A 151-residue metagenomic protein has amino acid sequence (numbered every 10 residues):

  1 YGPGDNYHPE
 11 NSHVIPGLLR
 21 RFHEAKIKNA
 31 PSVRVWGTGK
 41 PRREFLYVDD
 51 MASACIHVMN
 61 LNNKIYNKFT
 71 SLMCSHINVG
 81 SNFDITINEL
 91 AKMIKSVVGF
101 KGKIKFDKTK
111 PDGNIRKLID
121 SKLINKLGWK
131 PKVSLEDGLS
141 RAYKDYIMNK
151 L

Functional and structural regions predicted by a protein language model:
Y1-G17, P41-R42: Flexible, glycine-rich beta-alpha linker
G17-L18, E24-L151: C-terminal substrate-binding subdomain of Rossmann-fold SDR/epimerase-dehydratase oxidoreductases
